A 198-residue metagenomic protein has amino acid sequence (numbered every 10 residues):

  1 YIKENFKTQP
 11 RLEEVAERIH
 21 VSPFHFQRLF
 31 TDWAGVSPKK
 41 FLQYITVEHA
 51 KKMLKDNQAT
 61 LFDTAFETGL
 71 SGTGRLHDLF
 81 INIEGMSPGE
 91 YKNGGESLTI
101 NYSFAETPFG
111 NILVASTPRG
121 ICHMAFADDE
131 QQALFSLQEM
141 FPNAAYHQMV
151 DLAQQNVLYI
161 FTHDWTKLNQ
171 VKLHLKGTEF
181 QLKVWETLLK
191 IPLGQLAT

Functional and structural regions predicted by a protein language model:
Y1-T68, D78, E84-T198: Basic nucleic-acid-binding alpha-helical/helix-turn surface characteristic of O6-alkylguanine DNA
T73: C2H2-type zinc-finger recognition helix
